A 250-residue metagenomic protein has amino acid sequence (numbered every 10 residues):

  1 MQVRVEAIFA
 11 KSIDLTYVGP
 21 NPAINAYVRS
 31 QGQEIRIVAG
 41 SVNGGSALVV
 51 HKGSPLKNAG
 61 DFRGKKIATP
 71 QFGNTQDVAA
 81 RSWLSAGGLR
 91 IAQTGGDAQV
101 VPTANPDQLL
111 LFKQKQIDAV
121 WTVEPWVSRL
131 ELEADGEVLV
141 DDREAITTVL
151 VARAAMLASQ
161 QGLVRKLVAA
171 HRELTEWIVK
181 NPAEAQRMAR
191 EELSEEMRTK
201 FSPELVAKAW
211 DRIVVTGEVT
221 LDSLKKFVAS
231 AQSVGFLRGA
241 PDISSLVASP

Functional and structural regions predicted by a protein language model:
M1-P102, D118-E124, E137, D141-E144: Short, glycine-/small- and polar/acidic-enriched structural segments that line small-molecule recognition paths
V5, F9, P20-A23, A59 (+9 more regions): Extracytoplasmic/secreted envelope proteins and their assembly/folding machinery, especially bacterial periplasmic
Q31, S54, T94-D97, V101 (+1 more regions): Pocket-lining segment of extracytoplasmic ligand-binding domains
Q160-R238: Secondary-structure end/capping motifs
A240-P250: Hinge/cleft segment of the Venus flytrap/periplasmic-binding protein
